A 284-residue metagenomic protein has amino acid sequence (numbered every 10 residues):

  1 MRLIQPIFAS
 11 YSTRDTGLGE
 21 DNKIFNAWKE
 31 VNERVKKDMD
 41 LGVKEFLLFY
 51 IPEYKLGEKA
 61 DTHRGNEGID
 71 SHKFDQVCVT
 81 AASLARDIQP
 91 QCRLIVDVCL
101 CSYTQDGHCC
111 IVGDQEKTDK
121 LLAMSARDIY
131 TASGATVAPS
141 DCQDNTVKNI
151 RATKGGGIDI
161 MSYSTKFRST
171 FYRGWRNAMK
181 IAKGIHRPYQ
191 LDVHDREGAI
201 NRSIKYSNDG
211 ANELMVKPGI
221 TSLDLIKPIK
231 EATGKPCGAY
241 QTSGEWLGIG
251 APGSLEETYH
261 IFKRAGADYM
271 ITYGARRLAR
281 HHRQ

Functional and structural regions predicted by a protein language model:
R2-I4, S10-Q284: Alpha/beta enzyme core
